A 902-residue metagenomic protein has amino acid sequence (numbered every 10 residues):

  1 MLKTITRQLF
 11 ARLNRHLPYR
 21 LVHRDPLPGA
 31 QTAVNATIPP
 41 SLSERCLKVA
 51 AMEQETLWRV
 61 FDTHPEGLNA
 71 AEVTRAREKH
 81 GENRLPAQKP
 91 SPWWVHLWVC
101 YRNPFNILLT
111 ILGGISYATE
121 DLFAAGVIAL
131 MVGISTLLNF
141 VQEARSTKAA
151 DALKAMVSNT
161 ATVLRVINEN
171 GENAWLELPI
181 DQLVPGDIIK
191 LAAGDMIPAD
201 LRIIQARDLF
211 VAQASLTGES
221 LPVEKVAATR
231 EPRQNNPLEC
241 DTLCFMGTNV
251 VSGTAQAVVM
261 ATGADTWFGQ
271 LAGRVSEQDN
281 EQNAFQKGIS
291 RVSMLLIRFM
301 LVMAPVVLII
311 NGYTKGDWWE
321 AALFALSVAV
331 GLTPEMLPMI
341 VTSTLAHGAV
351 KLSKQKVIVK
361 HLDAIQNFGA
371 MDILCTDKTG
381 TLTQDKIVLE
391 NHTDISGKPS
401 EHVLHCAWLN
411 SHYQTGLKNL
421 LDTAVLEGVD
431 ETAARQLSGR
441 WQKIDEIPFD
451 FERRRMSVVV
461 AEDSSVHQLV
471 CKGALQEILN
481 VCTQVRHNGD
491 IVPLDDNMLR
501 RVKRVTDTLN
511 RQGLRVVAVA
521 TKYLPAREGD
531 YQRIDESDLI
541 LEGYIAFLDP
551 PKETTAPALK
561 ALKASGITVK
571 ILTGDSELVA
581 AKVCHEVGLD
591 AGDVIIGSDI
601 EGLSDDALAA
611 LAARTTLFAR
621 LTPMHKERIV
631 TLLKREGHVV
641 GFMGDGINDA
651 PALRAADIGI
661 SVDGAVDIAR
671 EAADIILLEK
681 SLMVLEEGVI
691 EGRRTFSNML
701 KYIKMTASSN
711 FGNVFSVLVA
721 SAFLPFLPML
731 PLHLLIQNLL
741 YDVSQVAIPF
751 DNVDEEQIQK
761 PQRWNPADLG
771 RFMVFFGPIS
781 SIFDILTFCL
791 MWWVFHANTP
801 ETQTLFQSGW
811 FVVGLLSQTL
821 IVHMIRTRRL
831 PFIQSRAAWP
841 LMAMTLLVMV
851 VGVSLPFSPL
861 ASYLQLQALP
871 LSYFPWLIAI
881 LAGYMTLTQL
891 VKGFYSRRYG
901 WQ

Functional and structural regions predicted by a protein language model:
M1-V184, I189-I197, R202-F210, A214-L221 (+5 more regions): Non-lumenal N-terminal regulatory segments of integral membrane proteins
E82-G114, T147, Q234-L243, R274-V302 (+6 more regions): Soluble-to-membrane junctions at the N-terminal ends of transmembrane alpha-helices in multi-pass ion-transporting
V99-A118, V132, T136, S158-N159 (+10 more regions): Alpha-helical transmembrane segments of multi-pass membrane proteins, especially the membrane-embedded transport
I107-V127, I167-N170, L295-T333, A346 (+6 more regions): Helix-interface capping motifs at the ends of transmembrane segments in multi-pass membrane proteins
T119, V127-S158, R165, E281-T376 (+5 more regions): Hydrophobic alpha-helical transmembrane segments
F210, A227-E231, Q384-L404, H585-L589 (+4 more regions): Basic, amphipathic juxtamembrane/active-site segments that coordinate anionic phosphate or diphosphate groups
L243-V251, N367-L541, F547, K560-A561 (+6 more regions): Cytosolic catalytic regions of ATP/NTP-dependent phosphoryl-transfer enzymes
V307, P338, L345-H347, A591-F642 (+1 more regions): Membrane-embedded transport module
